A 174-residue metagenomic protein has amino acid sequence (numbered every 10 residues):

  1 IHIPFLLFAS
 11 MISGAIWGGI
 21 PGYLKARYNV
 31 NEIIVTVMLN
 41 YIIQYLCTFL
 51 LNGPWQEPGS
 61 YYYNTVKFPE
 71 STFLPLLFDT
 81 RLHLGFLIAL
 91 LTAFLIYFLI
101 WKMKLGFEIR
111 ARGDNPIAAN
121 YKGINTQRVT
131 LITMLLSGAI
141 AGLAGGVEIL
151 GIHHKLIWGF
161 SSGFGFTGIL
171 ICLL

Functional and structural regions predicted by a protein language model:
I1, L24-V35, I132, H153-F166: Short, non-helical or kinked segments that cap or interrupt transmembrane helices
I1-L39, L91: Alpha-helical transmembrane segments within multi-pass membrane transporters and channels
F8-S10, G18, L135-L174: Transmembrane alpha-helical segments in multi-pass inner-membrane proteins
S13, W17, P21, I43-T48 (+3 more regions): Alpha-helical transmembrane segments of multipass membrane proteins
G18, L24, N31, I42 (+4 more regions): Terminal peptide-recognition signature
K25-R27, I100, L174: Helix-capping/transition residues at the boundaries of transmembrane alpha-helices and the short helical linkers
E32, T36-K102, K155: Transmembrane helix-bundle core of multi-pass membrane transporters and related energy-transducing complexes
F78-K155: Helix-loop-helix "hairpin" substructures at the membrane interface of multi-pass membrane proteins
